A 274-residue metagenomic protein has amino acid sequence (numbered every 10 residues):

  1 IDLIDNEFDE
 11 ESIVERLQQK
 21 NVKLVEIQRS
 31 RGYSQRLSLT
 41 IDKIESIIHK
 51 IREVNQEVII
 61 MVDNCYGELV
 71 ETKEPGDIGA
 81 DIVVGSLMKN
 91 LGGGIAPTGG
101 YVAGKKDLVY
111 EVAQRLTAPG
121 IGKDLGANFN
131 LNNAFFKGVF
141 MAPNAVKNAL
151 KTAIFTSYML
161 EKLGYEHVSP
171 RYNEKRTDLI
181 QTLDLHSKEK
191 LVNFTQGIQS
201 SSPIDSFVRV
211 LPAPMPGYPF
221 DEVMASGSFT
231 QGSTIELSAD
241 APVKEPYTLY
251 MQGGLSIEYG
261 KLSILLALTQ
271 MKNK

Functional and structural regions predicted by a protein language model:
I1-K147, K151, L160, E166-V168 (+1 more regions): Conserved PLP-enzyme active-site core in the AAT-like
E161-N273: Conserved C-terminal alpha-helix-loop-beta "cap" of PLP-dependent enzymes that closes/shapes the active-site mouth
